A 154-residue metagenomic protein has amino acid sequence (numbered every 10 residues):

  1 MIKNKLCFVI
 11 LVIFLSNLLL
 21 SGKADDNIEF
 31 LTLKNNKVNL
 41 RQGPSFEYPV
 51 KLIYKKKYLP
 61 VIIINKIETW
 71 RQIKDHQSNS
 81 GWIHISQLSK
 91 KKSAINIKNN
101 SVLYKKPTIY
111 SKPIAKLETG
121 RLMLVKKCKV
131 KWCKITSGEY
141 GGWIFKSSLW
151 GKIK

Functional and structural regions predicted by a protein language model:
M1-V9: Bacterial N-terminal signal peptides that target proteins for export
V9-N17: Bacterial N-terminal signal peptides
S21-Q42, L52-K57, I64-K106, K112-K131 (+2 more regions): SH3-family beta-barrel domains
P44-Y48: Second-shell loop/turn segments in exported
